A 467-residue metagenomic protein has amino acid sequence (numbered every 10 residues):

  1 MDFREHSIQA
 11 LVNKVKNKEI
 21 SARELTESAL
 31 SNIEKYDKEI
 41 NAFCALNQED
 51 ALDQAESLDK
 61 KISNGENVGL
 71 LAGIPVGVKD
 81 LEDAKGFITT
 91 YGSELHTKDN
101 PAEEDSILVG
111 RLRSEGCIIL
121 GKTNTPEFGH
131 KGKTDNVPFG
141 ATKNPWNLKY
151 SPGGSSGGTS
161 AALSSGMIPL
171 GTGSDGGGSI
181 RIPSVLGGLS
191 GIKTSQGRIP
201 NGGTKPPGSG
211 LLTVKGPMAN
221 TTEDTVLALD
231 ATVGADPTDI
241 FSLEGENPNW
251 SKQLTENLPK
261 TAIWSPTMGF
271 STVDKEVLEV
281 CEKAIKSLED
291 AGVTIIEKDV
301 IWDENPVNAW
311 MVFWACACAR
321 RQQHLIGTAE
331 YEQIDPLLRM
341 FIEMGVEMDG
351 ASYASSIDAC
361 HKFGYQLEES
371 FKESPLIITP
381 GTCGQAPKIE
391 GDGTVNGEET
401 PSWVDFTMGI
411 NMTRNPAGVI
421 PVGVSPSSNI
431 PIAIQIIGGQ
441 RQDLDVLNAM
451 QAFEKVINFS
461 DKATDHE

Functional and structural regions predicted by a protein language model:
M1-L52, S63, D290-G292, S428 (+1 more regions): An N-terminal boundary/leader segment
A10-N13, E256-L258, Q323-M412, T464-H466: Serine-dependent amide/ester hydrolase catalytic core
A22-E27, E56-D59, N249-W250, K275-D299 (+3 more regions): Acyltransferase
A29, A51, G73, K79 (+6 more regions): Conserved hydrophobic/aromatic pocket- or pore-lining residues that grip, position, or stack substrates in active sites
K35, S114, S164-S165, P169-I263 (+5 more regions): Structural helix-boundary/capping segments
N41, P169, P375-I377: Conserved acidic residues
L71-E94, K252-S265, F313-E368, V419-A433: Short helix-loop capping/hinge segments that flank enzyme active sites or metal/cofactor-binding pockets
A72-K215, S265-T267, C316, G381-E398: Short glycine/serine-rich loop/turn segments
